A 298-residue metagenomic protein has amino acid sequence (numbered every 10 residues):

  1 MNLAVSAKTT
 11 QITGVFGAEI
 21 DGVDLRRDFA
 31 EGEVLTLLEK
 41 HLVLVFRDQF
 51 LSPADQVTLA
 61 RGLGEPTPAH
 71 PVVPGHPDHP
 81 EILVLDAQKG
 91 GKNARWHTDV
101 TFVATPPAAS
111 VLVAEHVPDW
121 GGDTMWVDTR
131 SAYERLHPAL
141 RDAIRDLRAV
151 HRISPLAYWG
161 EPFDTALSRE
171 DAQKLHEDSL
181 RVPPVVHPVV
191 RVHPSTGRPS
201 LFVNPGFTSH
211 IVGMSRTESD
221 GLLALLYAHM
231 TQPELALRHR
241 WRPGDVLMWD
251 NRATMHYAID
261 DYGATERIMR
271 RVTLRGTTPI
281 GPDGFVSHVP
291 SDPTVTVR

Functional and structural regions predicted by a protein language model:
N2-V246, N251-R298: Non-heme Fe(II) oxygenase catalytic core, chiefly the N-lobe of the double-stranded beta-helix
